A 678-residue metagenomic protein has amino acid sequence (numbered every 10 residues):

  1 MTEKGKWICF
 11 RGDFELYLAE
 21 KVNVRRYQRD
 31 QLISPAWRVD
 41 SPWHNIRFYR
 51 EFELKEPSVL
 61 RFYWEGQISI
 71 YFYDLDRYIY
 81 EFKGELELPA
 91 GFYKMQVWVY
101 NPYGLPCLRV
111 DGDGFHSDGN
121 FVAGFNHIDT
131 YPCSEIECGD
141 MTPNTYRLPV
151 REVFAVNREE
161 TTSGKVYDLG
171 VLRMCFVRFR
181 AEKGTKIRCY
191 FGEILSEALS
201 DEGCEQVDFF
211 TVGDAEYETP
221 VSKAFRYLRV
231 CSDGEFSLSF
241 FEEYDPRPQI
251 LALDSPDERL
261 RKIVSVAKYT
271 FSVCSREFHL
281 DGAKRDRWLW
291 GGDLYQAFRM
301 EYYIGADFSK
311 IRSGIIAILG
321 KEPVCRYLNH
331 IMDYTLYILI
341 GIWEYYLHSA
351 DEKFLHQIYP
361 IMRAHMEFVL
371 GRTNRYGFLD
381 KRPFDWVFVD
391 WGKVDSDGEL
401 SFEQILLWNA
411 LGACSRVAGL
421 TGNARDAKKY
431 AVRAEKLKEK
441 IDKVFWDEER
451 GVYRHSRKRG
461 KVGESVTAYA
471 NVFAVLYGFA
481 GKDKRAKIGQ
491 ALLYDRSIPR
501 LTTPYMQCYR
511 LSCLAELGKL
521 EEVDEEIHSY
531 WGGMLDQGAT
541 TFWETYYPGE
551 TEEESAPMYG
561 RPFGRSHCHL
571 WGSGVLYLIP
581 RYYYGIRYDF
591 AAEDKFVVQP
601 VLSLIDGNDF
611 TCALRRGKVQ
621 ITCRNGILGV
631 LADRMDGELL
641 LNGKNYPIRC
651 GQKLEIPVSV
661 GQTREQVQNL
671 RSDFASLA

Functional and structural regions predicted by a protein language model:
M1-E277, S309-I311, Q357: Extracellular/oxidizing-compartment recognition motifs
V99-P106, I498-Q537: Repeat-solenoid scaffold signature
L199-E205, D214, K321-Y337, L370-E435 (+2 more regions): The feature captures the catalytic groove of carbohydrate-active enzymes
S200-F236, P256-I263, S272-C274, W288-C414 (+2 more regions): Aromatic-rich carbohydrate-recognition surfaces in CAZymes
A283-Q296, L336-G341, Y345-S349, L379-F402 (+4 more regions): Carbohydrate-binding/catalytic loop surfaces
I315, Y359, M366, A431 (+3 more regions): Inward-facing hydrophobic residues that define packing positions of alpha-helical scaffold repeats
E521-A678: Non-catalytic C-terminal accessory modules of carbohydrate-active enzymes
